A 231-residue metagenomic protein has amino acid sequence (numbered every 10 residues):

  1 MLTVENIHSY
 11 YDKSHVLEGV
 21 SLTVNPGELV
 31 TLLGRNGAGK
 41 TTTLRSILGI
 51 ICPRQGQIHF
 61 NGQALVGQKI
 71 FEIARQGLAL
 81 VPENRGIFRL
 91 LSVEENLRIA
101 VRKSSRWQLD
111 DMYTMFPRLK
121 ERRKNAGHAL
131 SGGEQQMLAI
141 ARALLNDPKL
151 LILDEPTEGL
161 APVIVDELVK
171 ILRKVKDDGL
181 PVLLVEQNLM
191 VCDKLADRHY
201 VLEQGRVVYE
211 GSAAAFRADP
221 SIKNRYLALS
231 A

Functional and structural regions predicted by a protein language model:
L33-R35: The feature captures the beta-strand-to-loop junction immediately N-terminal to the Walker
L48: Helix-to-loop junction immediately C-terminal to a conserved catalytic motif
G56-L65, Q76, R106-L109, T114: Conserved ABC transporter NBD signature motif
A126-L130, E134: Conserved ABC ATPase signature
A143-L144: ABC ATPase C-loop
L151-E155: Catalytic Walker B motif of ABC-type/P-loop ATPase nucleotide-binding domains
